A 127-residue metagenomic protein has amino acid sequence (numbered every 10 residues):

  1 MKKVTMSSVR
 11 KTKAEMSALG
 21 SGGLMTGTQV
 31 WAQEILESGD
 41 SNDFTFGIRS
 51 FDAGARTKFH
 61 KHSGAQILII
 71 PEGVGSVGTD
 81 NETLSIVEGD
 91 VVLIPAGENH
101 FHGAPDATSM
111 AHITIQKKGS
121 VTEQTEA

Functional and structural regions predicted by a protein language model:
M1-D43, E123-A127: A short, N-terminal "cap"/entry segment at the start of jelly-roll beta-barrel domains of the cupin/DSBH fold
D40, A96-V121: Ligand-binding loop in jelly-roll beta-barrel domains
T45-H62, A96: Conserved short histidine dyad/triad with adjacent acidic residue
T57-F59, V77-G78, N99-D106: Short beta-strand His + acidic residue motifs that chelate non-heme Fe in jelly-roll/DSBH and cupin folds
S63-G75, D80: Glycine- and acidic-residue-biased ligand/ion/polar-headgroup-sensing regions
N81-G97: Short acidic-glycine-tyrosine-enriched beta hairpin
